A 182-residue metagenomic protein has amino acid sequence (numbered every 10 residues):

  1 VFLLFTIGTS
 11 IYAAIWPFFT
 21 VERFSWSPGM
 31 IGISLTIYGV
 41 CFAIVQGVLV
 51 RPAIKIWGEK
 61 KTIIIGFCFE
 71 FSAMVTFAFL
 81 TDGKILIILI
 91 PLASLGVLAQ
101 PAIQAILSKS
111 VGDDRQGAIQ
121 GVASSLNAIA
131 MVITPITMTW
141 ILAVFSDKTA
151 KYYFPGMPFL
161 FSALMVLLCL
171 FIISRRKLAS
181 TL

Functional and structural regions predicted by a protein language model:
A14-I31: Short amphipathic helix-loop junctions that connect adjacent transmembrane helices in Major Facilitator Superfamily/SLC
P28-G29, V111-S125, Y152-P155: Loop-to-transmembrane helix entry/capping segments in MFS-fold secondary transporters and related SLC/MFSD carriers
V45-E59, L142: Helix-to-loop junctions at the C-terminal end of transmembrane segments in multipass secondary transporters
K61-T76: Structural signature of the two symmetry-related core transmembrane helices
T76-I90, A99: Helix-loop junctions at membrane interfaces in 12-TM secondary transporters
L98-G112: Intracellular juxtamembrane helix-capping segments at the cytosolic ends of symmetry-related transmembrane helices
W140-V166: A membrane-interface helix-boundary motif in multi-pass transporters
L160-L182: Multi-pass alpha-helical transporter architecture, strongest for 12-TM Major Facilitator/SLC carriers used
